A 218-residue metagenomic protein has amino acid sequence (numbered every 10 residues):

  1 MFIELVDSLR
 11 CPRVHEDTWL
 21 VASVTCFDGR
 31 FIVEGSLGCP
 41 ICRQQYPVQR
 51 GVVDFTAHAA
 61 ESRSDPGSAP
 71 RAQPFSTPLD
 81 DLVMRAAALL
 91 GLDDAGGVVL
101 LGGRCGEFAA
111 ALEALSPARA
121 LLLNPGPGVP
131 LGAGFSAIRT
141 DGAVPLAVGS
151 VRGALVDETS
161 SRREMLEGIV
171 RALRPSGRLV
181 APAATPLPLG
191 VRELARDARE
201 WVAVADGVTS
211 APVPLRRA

Functional and structural regions predicted by a protein language model:
M1-D65, L189-G190, P212-A218: N-terminal auxiliary segments of SAM/dcSAM-dependent transferases
S8, R13, V21, F55-T56 (+2 more regions): Conserved alpha-helix/loop element of class I SAM-dependent methyltransferases that forms part of the SAM/SAH-binding
D94-G97, G132-E167, R216-R217: A short acidic, Gly/Pro-enriched loop at the edge of an enzyme's catalytic core that lines a small-molecule cofactor
G102, D157, P182: Alpha/beta-hydrolase-fold catalytic nucleophile elbow
R104-F108, L122-P130, A183-P186: Short, polar loop motifs at secondary-structure junctions
S116-A120, L131-G142, P188-E200: Active-site regions of enzymes building and remodeling cell-envelope glycoconjugates
S161-R178, A183-T185: A short glycine-rich, Lys/Arg-flanked "PGG" loop and its adjoining helix->strand segment in the class I
L187-A218: Core SAM-dependent methyltransferase catalytic element
